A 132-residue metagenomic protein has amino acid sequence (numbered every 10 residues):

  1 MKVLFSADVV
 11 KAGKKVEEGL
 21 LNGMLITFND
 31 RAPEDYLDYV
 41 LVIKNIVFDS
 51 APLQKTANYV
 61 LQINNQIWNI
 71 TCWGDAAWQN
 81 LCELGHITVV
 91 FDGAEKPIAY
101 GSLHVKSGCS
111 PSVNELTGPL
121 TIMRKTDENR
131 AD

Functional and structural regions predicted by a protein language model:
M1-I26: N-terminal, charge-rich interaction modules
F28, F91-D132: Helix-rich interaction surfaces within compact, conserved domain-sized segments that mediate assembly or partner
N29-P33: N-terminal, Lys/Arg-enriched amphipathic/low-complexity engagement segments that precede the first folded domain
Y36-V47, P97-S107: Short, structured beta-strand/loop micro-motifs enriched in basic residues and often containing a Trp
I43-A57: Active-site-flanking structural segment that lines cofactor/substrate pockets
T56-N65, G118-R124: Short conserved beta-strand and strand-loop elements enriched in small hydrophobics with frequent Asp/Gly
I67-A76: Short beta-strand-centered aromatic/proline hotspots
A76-V89: Short, solvent-exposed secondary-structure boundary/capping segments
